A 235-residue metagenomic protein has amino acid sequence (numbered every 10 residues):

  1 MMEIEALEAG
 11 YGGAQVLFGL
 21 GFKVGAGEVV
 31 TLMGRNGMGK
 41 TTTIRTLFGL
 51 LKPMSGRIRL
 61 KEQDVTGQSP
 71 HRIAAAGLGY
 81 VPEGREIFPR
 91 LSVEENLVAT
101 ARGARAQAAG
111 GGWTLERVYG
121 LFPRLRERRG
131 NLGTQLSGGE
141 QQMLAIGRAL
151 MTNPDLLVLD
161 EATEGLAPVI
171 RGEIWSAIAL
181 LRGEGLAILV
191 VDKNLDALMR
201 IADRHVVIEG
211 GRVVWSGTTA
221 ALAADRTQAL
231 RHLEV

Functional and structural regions predicted by a protein language model:
G12, Q68, V93-W113, L121-R126 (+2 more regions): ABC-type ATPase nucleotide-binding domains, specifically the catalytic core motifs of the NBD
M33-R35: The feature captures the beta-strand-to-loop junction immediately N-terminal to the Walker
F48: Helix-to-loop junction immediately C-terminal to a conserved catalytic motif
D64-G84, G111, L115, E127-G130 (+2 more regions): ABC ATPase NBD coupling module
A149-L150: ABC ATPase C-loop
L157-E161: Catalytic Walker B motif of ABC-type/P-loop ATPase nucleotide-binding domains
